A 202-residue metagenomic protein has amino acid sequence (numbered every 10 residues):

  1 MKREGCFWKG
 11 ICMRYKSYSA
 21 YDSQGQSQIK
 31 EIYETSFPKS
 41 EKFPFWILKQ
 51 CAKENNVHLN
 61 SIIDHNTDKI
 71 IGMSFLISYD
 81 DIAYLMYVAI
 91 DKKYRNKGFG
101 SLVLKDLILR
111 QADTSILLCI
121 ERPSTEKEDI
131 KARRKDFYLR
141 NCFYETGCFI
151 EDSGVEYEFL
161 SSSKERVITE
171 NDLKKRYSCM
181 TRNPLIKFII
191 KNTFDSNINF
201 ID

Functional and structural regions predicted by a protein language model:
E4-W46, N171-R176, F188-D195: Short amphipathic alpha-helix that is part of the acyltransferase structural core
E34-N66: Active-site rim helix/loop that mediates acceptor-substrate recognition in acyltransferases
S61, D68-I77, I82-A89: Conserved beta-strand in the GNAT
V88-R95, R122-S124: A short, internal acetyl-CoA/4′-phosphopantetheine-binding micro-motif in the GNAT/acyltransferase core
I90, N96-R110: Conserved acetyl-CoA-binding loop-helix of GNAT-fold acetyltransferases
Q111-D129: Conserved GNAT acetyl-CoA-binding A-motif
C119, R133-K135, L139-E158: Conserved catalytic-core motifs of GNAT/GCN5-like acyltransferases
K131, E151-D202: C-terminal "cap" of GNAT-fold acetyltransferases
